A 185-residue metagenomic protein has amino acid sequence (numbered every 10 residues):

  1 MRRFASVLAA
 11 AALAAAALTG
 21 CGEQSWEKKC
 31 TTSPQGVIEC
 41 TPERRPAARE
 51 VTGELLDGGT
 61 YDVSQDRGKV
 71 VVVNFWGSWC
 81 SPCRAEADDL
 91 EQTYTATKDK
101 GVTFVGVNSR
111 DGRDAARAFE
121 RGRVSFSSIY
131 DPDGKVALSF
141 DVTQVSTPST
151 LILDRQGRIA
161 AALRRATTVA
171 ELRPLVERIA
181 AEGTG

Functional and structural regions predicted by a protein language model:
M1-T52, E182-G185: N-terminal targeting signals for export/organelle localization
A9-A17, V71, N108-S109, Y130 (+3 more regions): Hydrophobic alpha-helical membrane segments, chiefly transmembrane helices and signal peptide h-regions, characterized
T41-V71: A short beta-strand-turn-helix
P46-A48, D66-G68, D99-V102, R123 (+1 more regions): Extracytoplasmic
Y61-R84, L90, F104: Short active-site neighborhood of thiol/selenol oxidoreductases, capturing the structured segment around
R84-R123, P132-S139: Structural microenvironment flanking redox-active thiols in thiol-disulfide oxidoreductases
A118-S125, D131-G185: Thiol/disulfide oxidoreductase modules built on the thioredoxin-like
